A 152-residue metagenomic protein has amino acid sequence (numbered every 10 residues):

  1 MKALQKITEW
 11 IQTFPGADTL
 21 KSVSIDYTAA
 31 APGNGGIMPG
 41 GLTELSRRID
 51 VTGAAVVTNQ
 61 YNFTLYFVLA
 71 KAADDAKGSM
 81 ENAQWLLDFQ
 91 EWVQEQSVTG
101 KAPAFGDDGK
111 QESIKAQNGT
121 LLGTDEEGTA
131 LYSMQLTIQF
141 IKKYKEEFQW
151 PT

Functional and structural regions predicted by a protein language model:
M1-D26, S46-T152: Charged, amphipathic alpha-helical segments and their flanking helix caps
T28-D50: Amphipathic, interaction-prone secondary-structure segments
